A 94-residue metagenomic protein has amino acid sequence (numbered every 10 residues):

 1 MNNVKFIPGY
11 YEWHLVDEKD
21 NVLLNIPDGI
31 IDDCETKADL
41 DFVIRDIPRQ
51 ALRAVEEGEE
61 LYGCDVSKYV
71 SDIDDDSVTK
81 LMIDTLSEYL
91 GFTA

Functional and structural regions predicted by a protein language model:
M1-G9: Short N-terminal "domain-start" leader segments that mark the transition from disordered tails or signal peptides into
Y10, H14-T93: Acidic, low-complexity, intrinsically disordered interaction modules
